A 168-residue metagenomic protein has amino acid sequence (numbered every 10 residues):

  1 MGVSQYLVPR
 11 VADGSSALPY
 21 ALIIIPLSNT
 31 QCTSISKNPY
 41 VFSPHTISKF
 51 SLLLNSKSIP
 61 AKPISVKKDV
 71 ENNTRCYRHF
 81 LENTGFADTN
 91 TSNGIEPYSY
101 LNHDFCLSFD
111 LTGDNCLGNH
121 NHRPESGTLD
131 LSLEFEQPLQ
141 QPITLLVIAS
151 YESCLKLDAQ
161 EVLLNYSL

Functional and structural regions predicted by a protein language model:
M1-L168: Flexible assembly/topogenesis modules
